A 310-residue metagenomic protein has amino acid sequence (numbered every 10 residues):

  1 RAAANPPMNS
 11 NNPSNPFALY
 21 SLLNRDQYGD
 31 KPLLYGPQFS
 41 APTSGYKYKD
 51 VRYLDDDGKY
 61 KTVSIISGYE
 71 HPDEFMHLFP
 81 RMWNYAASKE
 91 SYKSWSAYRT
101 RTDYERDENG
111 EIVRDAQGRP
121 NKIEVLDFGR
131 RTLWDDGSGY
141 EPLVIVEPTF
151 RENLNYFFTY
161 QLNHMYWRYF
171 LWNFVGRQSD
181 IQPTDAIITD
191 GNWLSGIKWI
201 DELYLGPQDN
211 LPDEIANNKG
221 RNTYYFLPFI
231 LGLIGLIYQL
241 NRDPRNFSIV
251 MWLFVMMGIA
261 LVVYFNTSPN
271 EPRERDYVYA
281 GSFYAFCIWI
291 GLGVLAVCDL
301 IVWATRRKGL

Functional and structural regions predicted by a protein language model:
R1, G309-L310: Internal/C-terminal transmembrane anchor helices
A3-L236: Lumenal/periplasmic acceptor-binding loop at the mouth of the active site in multi-pass, GT-C-fold membrane enzymes
N210, Y264-Y277: Membrane-interface interhelical loops and short amphipathic "cap" helices that link adjacent transmembrane segments
R242-F254: Membrane-interfacial loop-to-transmembrane alpha-helix junctions, especially the N-terminal start
D243-P244, C287-G309: Membrane-interface junctions at the ends of membrane-embedded or membrane-associated helices
F254-V263: Aromatic-anchored segments of alpha-helical transmembrane domains
E271-A296: Hydrophobic/aromatic-rich transmembrane helices and adjacent perimembrane loops
